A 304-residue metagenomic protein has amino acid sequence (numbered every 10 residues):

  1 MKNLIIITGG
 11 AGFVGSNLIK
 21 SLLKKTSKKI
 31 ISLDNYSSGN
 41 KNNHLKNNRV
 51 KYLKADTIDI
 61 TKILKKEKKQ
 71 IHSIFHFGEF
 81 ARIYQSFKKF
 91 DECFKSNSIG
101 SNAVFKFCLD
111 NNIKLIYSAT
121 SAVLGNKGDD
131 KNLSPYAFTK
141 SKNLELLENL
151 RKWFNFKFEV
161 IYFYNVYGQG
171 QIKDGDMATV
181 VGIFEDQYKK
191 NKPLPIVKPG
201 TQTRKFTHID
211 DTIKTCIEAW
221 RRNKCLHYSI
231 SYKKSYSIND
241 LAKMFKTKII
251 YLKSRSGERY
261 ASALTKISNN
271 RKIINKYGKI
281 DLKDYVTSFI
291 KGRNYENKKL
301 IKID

Functional and structural regions predicted by a protein language model:
M1-V166, I280, F289-Y295: N-terminal Rossmann-like NAD(P)+-binding domain of SDR-like oxidoreductases, especially those catalyzing
I58, K88, S96-I99, S134 (+6 more regions): Residue-level signal for the nucleotide or nucleotide-sugar donor/cofactor binding architecture
R82, T120, N143, D176 (+3 more regions): Activation loop
V104, L147, F184, N269-I273: Structural element of the ATP-grasp superfamily
K127, Q169-I172, N239: Short beta-loop-alpha junction of Rossmann-like oxidoreductase domains
P135-A137, E145-R204, I209-W220, M244-F245: NAD(P)-dependent short-chain dehydrogenase/reductase
K189-D304: C-terminal substrate-binding subdomain of Rossmann-fold SDR/epimerase-dehydratase oxidoreductases
